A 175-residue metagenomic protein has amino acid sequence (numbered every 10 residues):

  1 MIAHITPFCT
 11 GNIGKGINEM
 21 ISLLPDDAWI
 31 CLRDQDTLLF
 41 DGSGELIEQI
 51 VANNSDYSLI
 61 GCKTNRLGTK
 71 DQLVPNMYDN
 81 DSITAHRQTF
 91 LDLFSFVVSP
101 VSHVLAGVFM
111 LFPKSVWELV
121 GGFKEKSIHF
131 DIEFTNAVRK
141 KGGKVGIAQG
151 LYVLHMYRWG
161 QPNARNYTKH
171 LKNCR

Functional and structural regions predicted by a protein language model:
M1-T10: N-proximal low-complexity "stem/linker" segments adjacent to membrane-targeting elements
C9, I60-M77: Short beta-strand-to-loop element that shapes/binds the nucleotide-sugar donor at the catalytic cleft/hinge
T10-L24: Glycine-rich, basic loop-to-helix element that forms the pyrophosphate-binding segment of sugar-nucleotide handling
D27-L38: Short beta-strand-to-loop acidic/aromatic patch adjacent to the donor-nucleotide binding site
G44-L59: Conserved donor-nucleotide/metal-binding helix-loop-beta segment in metal-dependent transferases, i.e., the alpha-helix
P75, K126-S127, L154-C174: Nucleotide-sugar-dependent glycosyltransferase catalytic core
L91-F112: A recurrent flexible, glycine/aromatic-enriched loop bordering the glycosyltransferase active site that acts as
V104-G107, K114, E118-I147, L151-L154: Donor nucleotide-sugar recognition loop
